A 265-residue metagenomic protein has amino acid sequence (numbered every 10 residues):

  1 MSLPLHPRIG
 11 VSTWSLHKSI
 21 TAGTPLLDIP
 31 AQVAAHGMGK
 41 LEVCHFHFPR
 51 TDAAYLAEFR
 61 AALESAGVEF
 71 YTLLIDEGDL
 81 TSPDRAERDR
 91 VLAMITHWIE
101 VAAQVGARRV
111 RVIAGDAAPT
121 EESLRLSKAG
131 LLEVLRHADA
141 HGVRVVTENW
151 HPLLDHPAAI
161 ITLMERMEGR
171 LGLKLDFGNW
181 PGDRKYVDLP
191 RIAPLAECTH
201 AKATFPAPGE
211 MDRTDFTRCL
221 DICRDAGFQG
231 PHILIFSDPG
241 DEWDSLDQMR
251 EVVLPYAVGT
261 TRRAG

Functional and structural regions predicted by a protein language model:
M1-G37, G106, R125, L132 (+1 more regions): Histidine-acidic metal/acid-base catalytic patches
L3, A62-E69, I75, L80-G172 (+2 more regions): Active-site acidic/histidine proton-transfer and metal-coordination neighborhood in alpha/beta enzyme cores
T13, H45-F48, E77, A114 (+2 more regions): Residues that line or immediately flank small-molecule/substrate-binding pockets and catalytic motifs
H36-H45, T72-G78: Short, conserved active-site loops that position catalytic residues or coordinate cofactors/metal ions across diverse
E42, T72-L74, R111, V146 (+3 more regions): Conserved beta-strand positions in the central sheet of alpha/beta enzyme cores
E42-E64, A114-P119: Glycine-rich, proline-tolerant flexible connector loops at the mouths of alpha/beta enzymes
F48-P49, G78, A117, L153 (+2 more regions): Positions that flank functional sites
A53-A66, T96-Q104, K185-R191, L220-I222: Short amphipathic alpha-helices and their capping/turn segments at secondary-structure boundaries
